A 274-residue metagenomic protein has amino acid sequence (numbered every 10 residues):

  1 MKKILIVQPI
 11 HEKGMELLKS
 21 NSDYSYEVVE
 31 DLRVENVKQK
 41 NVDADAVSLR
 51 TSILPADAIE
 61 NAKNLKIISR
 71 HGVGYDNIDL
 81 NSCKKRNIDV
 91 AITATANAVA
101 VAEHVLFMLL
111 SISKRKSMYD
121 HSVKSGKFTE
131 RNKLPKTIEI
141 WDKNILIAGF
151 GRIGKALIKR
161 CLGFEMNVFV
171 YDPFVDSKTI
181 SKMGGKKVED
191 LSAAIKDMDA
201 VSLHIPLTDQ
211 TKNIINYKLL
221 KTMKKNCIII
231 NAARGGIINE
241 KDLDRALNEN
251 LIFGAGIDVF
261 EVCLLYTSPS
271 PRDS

Functional and structural regions predicted by a protein language model:
M1, L65, W141-N144, N226: Phosphate-coordination loops involved in phosphoryl transfer and adenosine-cofactor binding
M1-A91, K196, N216: An N-terminal-biased, well-structured beta-alpha scaffold segment characteristic of Rossmann-like dinucleotide-binding
I53-I59, V175-L265: Rossmann-like adenosine-cofactor binding region
R86-I88, T93-N144, A156-K159: Phosphate-binding beta-alpha-beta segment of Rossmann-like dinucleotide-binding domains, i.e., the NAD(P)
F150: Glycine-rich Rossmann-fold phosphate-binding loop(s) that bind the pyrophosphate of adenine dinucleotide cofactors
I153: Hydrophobic/small residue at the entry helix of a nucleotide-binding pocket
D172: Conserved acidic E/D residue at the C-terminus of a beta-strand in Rossmann-like folds
Y266-D273: Conserved small/polar residues in nucleotide/adenosyl-binding loops
